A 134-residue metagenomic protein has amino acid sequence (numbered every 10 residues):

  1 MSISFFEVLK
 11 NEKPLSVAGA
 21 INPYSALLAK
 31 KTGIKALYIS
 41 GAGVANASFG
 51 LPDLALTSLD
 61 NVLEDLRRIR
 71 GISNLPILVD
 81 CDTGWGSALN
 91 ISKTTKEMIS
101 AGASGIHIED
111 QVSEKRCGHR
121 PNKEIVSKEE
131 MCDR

Functional and structural regions predicted by a protein language model:
M1-G19, P23, L27-T32: N-terminal amphipathic alpha-helix/helix-capping segment at the start of soluble metabolic enzymes
I3-E7, L51-V79, A101, H119-R134: Alpha-helix-loop-beta-strand connector modules within alpha/beta enzyme cores
E12-L15, G33-K35, S73-I77, A103-S104: Short, well-ordered coil/turn segments that N-cap beta-strands
A18, V79-C81: Conserved hydrophobic beta-strand within the GNAT/NAT acetyltransferase core sheet that lines the active-site cleft
S25-L28, V79, G86-M98: Catalytic cores of alpha/beta
K35, L54, T94-M98: A glycine- and small-aliphatic-rich helix-loop capping segment at beta-alpha/alpha-beta transitions that lines
L37-N61, C81-A88, H107-E129: Glycine-rich, proline-tolerant flexible connector loops at the mouths of alpha/beta enzymes
S92-I106, D133: Conserved alpha-helical scaffold segments that buttress catalytic/binding sites
